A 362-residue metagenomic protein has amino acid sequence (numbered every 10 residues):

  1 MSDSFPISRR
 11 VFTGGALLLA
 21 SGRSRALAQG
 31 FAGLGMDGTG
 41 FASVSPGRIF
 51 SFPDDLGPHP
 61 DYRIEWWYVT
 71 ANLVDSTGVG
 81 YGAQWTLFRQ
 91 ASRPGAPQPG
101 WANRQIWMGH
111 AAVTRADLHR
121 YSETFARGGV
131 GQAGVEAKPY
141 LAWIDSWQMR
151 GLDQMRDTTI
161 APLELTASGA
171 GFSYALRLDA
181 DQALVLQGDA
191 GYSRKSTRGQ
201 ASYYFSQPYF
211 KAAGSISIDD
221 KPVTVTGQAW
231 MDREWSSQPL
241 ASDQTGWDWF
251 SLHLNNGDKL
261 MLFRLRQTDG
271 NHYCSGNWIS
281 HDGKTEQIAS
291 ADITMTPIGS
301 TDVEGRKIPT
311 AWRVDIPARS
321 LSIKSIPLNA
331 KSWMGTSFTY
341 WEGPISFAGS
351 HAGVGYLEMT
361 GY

Functional and structural regions predicted by a protein language model:
S2-A20: N-terminal secretory signal peptides and thylakoid transit peptides that target proteins across membranes
D3-F5, L27-Y362: Structured soluble/peripheral alpha/beta segments that form catalytic or ligand/cofactor-binding pockets
S21-R25: C-terminal segment of classical bacterial N-terminal signal peptides
